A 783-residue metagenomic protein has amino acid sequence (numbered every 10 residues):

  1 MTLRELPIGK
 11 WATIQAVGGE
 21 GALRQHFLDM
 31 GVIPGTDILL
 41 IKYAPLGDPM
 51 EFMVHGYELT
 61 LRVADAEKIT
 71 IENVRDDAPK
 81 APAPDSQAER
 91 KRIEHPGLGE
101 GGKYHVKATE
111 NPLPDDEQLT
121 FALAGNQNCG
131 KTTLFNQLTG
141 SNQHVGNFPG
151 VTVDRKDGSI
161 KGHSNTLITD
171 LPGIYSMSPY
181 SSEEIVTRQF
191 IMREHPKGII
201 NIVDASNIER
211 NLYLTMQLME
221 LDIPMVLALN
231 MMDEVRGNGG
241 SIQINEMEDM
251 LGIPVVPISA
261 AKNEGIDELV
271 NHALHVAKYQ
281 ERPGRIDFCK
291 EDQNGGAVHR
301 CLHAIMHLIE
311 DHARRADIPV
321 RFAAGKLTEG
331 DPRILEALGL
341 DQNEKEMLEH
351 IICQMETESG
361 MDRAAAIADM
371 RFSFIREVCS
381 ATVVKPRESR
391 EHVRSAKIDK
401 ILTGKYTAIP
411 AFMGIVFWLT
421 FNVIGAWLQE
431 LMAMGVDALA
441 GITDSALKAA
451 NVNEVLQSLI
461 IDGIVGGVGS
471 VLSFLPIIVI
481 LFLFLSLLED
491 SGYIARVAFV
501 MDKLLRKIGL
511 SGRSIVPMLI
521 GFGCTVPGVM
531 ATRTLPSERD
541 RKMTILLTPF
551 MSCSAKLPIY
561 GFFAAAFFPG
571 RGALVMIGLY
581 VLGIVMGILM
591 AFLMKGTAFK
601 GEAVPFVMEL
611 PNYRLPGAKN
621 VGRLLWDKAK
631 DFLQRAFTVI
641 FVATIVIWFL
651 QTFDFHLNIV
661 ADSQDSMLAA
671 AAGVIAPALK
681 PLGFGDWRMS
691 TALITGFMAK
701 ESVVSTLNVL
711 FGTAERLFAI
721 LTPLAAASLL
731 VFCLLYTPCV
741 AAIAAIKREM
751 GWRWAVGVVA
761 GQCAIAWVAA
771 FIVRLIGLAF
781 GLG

Functional and structural regions predicted by a protein language model:
E94-S176: Conserved G1/Walker A P-loop phosphate-binding module
H163, V186-V255, I559, A564: Conserved C-terminal guanine-recognition region of P-loop GTPase G domains, centered on the G4
V235-F288: Canonical P-loop GTPase G-domain recognition
G252, Y279, R285-Q457, I659 (+1 more regions): Extended helical scaffolds that flank P-loop GTPase cores
E358, A365-D369, K385, A426-I464 (+5 more regions): Extended, low-charge hydrophobic alpha-helical regions
A411-N422, L481-S486, A564-A566, L579-L593 (+3 more regions): Hydrophobic core segments of alpha-helical transmembrane domains in multi-pass membrane transport and ion-translocation
A438-I442, A446, A495-T525, K600-L624 (+1 more regions): Juxtamembrane inter-helical linkers in multi-pass membrane proteins
F550, S554-I577, A741-G751, V773-G783: Transmembrane helix-loop junctions at the membrane interface of multipass transporters and ion channels
